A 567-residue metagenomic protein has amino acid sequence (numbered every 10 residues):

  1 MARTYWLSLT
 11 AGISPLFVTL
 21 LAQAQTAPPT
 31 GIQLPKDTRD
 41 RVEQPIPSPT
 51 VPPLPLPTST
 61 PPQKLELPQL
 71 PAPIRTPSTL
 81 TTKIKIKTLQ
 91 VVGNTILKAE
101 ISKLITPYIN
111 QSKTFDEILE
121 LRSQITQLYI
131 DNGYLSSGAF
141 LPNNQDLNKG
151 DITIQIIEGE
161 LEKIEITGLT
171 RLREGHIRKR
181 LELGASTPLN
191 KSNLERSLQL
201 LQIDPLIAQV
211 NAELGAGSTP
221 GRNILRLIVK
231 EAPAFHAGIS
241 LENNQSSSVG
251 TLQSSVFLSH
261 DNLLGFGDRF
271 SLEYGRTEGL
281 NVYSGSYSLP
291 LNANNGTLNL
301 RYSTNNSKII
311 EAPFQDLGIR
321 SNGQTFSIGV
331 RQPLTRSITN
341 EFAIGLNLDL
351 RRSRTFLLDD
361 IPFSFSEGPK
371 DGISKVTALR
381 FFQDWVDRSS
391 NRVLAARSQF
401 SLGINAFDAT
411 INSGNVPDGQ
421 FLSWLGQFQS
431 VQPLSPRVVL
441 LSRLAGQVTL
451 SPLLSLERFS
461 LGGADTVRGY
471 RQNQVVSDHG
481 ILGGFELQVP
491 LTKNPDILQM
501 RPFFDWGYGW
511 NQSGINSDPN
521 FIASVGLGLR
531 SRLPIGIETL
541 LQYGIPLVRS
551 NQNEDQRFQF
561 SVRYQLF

Functional and structural regions predicted by a protein language model:
A2, Q25-Q245, F257, E273-S284 (+2 more regions): Periplasmic polypeptide-binding modules associated with outer-membrane biogenesis and secretion
A212, F235-Q245, V256-H260, F266-E278 (+5 more regions): Transmembrane beta-strand segments that form the barrel wall of outer-membrane beta-barrel proteins
G221, G250-S254, G279-Y283, N322-F326 (+5 more regions): Residues that define the transmembrane beta-barrel architecture of outer-membrane proteins
F235-A237, L264-F270, A293-L298, S307-K308 (+5 more regions): Repeated loop/turn-to-beta-strand initiation elements of outer-membrane beta-barrel proteins
N243-N244, S271-L272, A312-L317, D359-D371 (+4 more regions): Extracellular loop and loop/strand-boundary signature of outer-membrane beta-barrel proteins
Q245, H260-L264, S286-A293, R331-S337 (+6 more regions): Outer-membrane beta-barrel proteins
T297-S451: Transmembrane beta-strand segments of outer-membrane beta-barrel domains in Gram-negative and organellar OMPs
N412-F567: C-terminal transmembrane beta-barrel domains of outer membrane proteins
